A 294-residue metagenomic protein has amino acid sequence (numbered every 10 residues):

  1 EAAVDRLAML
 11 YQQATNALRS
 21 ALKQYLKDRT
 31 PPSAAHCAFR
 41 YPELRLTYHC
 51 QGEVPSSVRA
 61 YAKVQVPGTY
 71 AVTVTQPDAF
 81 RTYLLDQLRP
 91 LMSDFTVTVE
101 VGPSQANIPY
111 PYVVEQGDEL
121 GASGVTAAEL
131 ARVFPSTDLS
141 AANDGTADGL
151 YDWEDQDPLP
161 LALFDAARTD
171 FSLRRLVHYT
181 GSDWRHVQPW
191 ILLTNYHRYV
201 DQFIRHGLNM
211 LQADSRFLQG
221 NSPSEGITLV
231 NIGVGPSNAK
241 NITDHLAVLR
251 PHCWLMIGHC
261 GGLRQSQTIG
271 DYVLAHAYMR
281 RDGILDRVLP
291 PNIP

Functional and structural regions predicted by a protein language model:
E1-C253, G262-P294: Accessory terminal and edge-of-domain segments that mediate assembly/interaction and cofactor placement around
